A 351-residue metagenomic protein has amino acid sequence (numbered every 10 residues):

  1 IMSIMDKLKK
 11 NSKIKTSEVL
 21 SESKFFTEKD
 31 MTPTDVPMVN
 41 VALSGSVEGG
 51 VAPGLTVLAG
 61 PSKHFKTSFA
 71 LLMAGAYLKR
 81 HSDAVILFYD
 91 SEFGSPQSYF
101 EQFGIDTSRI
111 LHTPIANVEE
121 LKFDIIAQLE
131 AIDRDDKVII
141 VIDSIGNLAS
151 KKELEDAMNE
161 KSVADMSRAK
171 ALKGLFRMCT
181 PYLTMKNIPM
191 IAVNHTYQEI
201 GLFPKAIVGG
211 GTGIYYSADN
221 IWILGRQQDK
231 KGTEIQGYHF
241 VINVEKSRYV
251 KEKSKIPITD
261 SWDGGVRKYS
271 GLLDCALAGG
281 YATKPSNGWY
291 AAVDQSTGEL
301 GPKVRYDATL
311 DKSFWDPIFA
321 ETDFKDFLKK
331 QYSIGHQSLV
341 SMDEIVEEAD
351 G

Functional and structural regions predicted by a protein language model:
I1-E22, T32, D229-G351: C-terminal regions of RecA-like/P-loop NTPase motor modules
S3-R109, A127-E130: The Walker A/P-loop phosphate-binding site
I86, I139, M190: Hydrophobic "anchor" residues on beta-strands that sit immediately upstream of conserved functional sites
S91-F93, I115-N117, I145, H195-T196 (+1 more regions): Short, ordered loop/turn segments at secondary-structure junctions
S95, L148-A149, E199-I200: Catalytic P-loop NTPase motifs of RecA-like helicase/translocase cores
F103-I110, D156-D165, A206-G211: A short alpha->loop->secondary-structure connector
I115-N187: Phosphate-binding/switch loop-helix module in NTP-utilizing enzymes
D165-G279: Phosphate-binding/switch region of NTP-binding enzymes
